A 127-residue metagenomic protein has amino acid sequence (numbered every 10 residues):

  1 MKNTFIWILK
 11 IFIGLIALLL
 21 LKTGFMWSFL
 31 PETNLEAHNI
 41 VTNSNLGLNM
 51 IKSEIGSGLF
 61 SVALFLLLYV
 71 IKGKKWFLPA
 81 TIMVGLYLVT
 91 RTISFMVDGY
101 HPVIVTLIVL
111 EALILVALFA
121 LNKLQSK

Functional and structural regions predicted by a protein language model:
M1-L19: Cytosolic juxtamembrane helix and N-cap/initiation of the first transmembrane helix
A17-N49: Hydrophobic transmembrane helix segments
L20-T23, M83-I93: Aromatic-anchored segments of alpha-helical transmembrane domains
L46-L67, I82: Core segments of alpha-helical transmembrane spans in multipass integral membrane proteins
G58-L66, Y87-R91, I114: Hydrophobic, membrane-inserted alpha-helices
G73-M83: Membrane-interfacial loop-to-transmembrane alpha-helix junctions, especially the N-terminal start
W76, V89-V105: Membrane-helix boundary connector in multi-pass membrane proteins
L113-K127: Membrane-water interface at the C-terminal end of transmembrane alpha helices
